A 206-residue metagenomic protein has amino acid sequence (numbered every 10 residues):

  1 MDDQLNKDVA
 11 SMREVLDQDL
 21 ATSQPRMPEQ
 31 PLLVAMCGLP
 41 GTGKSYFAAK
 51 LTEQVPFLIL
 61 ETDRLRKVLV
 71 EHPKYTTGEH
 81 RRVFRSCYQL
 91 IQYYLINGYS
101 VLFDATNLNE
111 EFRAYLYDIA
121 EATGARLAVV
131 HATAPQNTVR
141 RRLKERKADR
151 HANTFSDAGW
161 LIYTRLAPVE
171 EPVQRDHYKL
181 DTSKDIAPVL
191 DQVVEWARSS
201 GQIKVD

Functional and structural regions predicted by a protein language model:
M1-P31: Extreme N-terminal, non-catalytic leader segments that precede Walker-type/kinase nucleotide-binding cores
M36: Hydrophobic anchor at the beta1->P-loop junction of P-loop NTPases
P40: The conserved Walker
G43: Conserved glycine(s) of the Walker
Y46-Y99: Conserved substrate/cofactor phosphate-moiety recognition/catalytic segment in nucleotide-dependent phosphotransferases
R81-L127: Glycine-rich phosphate-binding loop used to anchor ATP phosphates in small-molecule kinases, encompassing both
T123-L143: Conserved phosphate-donor/acceptor-positioning beta-strand/loop module used by diverse small-molecule
A148-Q192, K204-D206: Small-molecule kinase domains that catalyze NTP-dependent phosphoryl transfer to phosphate-bearing small molecules
